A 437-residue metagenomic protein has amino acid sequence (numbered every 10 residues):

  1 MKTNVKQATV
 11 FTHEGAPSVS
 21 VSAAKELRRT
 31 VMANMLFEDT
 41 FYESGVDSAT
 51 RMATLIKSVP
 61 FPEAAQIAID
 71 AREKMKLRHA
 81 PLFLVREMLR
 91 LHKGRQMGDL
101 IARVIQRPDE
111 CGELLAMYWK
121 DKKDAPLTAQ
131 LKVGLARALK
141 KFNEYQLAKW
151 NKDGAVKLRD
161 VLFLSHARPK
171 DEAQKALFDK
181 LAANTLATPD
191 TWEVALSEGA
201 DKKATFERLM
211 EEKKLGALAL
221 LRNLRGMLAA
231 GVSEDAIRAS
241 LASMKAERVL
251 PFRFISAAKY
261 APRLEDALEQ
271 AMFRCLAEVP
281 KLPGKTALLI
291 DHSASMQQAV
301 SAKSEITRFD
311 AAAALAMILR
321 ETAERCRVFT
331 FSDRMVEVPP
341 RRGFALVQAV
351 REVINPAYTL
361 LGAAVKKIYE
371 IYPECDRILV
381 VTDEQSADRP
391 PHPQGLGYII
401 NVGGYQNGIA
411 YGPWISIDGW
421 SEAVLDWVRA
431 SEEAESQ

Functional and structural regions predicted by a protein language model:
M1-E305, E324-Q437: Long lumenal/extracellular ectodomains of secretory and single-pass membrane proteins
K303-A313: Mg2+/Mn2+-dependent nuclease catalytic core
